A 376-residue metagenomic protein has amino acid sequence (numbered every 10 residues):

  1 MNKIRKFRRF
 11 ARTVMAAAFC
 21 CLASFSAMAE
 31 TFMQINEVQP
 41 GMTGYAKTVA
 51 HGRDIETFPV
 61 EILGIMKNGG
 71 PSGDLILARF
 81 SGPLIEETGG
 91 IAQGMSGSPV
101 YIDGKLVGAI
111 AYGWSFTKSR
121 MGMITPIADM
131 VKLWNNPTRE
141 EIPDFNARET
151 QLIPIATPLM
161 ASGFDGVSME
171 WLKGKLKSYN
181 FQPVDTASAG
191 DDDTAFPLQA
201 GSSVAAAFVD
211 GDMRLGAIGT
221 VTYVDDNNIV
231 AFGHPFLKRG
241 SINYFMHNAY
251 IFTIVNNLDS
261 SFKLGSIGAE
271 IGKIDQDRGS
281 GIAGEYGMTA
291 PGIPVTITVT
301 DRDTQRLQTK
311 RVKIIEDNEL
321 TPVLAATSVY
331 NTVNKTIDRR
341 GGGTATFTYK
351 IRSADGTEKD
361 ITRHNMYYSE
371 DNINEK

Functional and structural regions predicted by a protein language model:
K3-M15: Bacterial N-terminal signal peptides that target proteins for export
V14-S24: Bacterial N-terminal signal peptides
F25-K376: Terminal presequence/propeptide segments associated with secretion/organelle targeting and zymogen/polyprotein
